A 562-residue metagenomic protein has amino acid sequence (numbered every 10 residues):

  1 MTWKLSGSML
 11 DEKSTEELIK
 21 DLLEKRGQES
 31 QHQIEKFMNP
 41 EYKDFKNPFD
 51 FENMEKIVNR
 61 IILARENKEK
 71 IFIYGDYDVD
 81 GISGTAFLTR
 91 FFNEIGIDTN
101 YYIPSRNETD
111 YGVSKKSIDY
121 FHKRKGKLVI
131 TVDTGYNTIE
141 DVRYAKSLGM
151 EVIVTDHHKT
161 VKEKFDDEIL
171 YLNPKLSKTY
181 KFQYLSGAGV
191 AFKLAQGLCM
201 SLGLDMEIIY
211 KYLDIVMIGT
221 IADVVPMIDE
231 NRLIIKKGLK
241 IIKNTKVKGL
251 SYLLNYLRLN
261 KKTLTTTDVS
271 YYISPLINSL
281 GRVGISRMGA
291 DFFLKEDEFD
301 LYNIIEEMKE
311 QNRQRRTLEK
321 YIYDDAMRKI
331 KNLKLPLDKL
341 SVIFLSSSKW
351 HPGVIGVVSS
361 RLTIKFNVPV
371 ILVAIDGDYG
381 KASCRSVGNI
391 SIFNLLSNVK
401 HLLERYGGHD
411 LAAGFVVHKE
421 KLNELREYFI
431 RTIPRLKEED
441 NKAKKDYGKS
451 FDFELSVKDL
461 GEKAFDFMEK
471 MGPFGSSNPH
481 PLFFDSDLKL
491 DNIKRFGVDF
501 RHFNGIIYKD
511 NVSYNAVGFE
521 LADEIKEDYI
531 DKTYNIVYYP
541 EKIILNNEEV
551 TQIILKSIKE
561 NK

Functional and structural regions predicted by a protein language model:
M1: Interfaces and regulatory segments of ATP-dependent nucleotide/adenylate/phosphodiester-chemistry enzymes
L5, V154, Y171-N173, M217 (+4 more regions): Structural signal for conserved beta-strand scaffold positions within catalytic alpha/beta enzyme cores
S6-L128, L148-G149, D167, C199-E427 (+2 more regions): Hydrophobic helix-and-loop "lid/oligomerization" segment in the mid-to-C-terminal part of catalytic domains
M9-E12, E108, S177-Y180, K458-L460 (+1 more regions): A short acidic, often aromatic-flanked loop/helix-cap motif at beta-alpha or helix-coil junctions that lines enzyme
L63-E69, D300-I304, Q311-L345, N398-K562: Mid-to-C-terminal polyanion-binding domains and interfaces
D78, G135-N137, K159-T160, L176-S177 (+15 more regions): Short, glycine-/Ser/Thr-/acidic-enriched flexible segments
D119-Y184, F192-S201, K211, I228: Active-site cavity-forming subdomains of large catalytic enzyme subunits
H157-H158, H351, H409, H502: Histidine-centered active-site/metal-ligand motif
